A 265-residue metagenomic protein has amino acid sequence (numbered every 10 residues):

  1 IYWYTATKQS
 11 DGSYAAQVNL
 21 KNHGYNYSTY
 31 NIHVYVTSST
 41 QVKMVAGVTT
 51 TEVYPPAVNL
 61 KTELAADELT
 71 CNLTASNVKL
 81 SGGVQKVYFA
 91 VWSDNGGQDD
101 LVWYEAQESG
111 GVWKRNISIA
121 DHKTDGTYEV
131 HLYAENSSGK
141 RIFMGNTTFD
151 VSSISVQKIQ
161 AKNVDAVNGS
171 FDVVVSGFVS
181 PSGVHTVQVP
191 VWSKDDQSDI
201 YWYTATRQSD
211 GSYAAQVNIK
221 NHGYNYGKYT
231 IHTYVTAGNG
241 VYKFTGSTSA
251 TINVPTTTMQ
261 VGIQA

Functional and structural regions predicted by a protein language model:
I1, Y27-T29, K79-L101, F178-Y201 (+1 more regions): Solvent-exposed loop/turn segments flanking beta-strands in beta-repeat/beta-sandwich domains
Y2, Q9-L20, S109-S118, T124-G126 (+3 more regions): Aromatic sugar-binding surface patches on proteins that engage polysaccharides or sugar-phosphate polymers
N26-I32, G126-V130, N225-I231: Exposed beta-strand face motif in extracellular beta-rich ectodomains
V34-V36, L132-A134, T233-V235: Conserved structural position at the C-terminal beta-strand of extracellular beta-sandwich adhesion modules
T40-V48, S138-N146, N239-S247: Beta-sandwich strand segments
T49-P56, T147-S155, T248-T257, G262: Flexible, low-complexity linkers/stalks enriched in Thr/Pro that connect modular domains
N59-A65, Q160-D165: Short beta-strand segments of immunoglobulin-like
L69-T74, G169-V173: Structural beta-strand segments of beta-rich domains
